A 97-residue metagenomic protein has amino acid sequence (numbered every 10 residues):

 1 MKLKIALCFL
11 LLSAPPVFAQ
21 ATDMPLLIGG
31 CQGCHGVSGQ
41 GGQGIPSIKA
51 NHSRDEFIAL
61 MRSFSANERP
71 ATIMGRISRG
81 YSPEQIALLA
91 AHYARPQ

Functional and structural regions predicted by a protein language model:
K2-C8: Sec-dependent signal peptide recognition, specifically the positively charged N-region followed immediately by
L11-I28, G41, P46, S63 (+1 more regions): Electrostatic cytochrome c docking/interface patches
Q20, L27-G30, G44, E56 (+3 more regions): Hydrophobic alpha-helical segments typical of transmembrane helices and their membrane-interface/capping positions
A21-T22, G39, H52, E68-T72 (+3 more regions): Residues at secondary-structure transition points
C31-V37, L89: The canonical Cys-X-X-Cys-His
G39-A66, G75: Gly/Gly-Pro-rich "capping" loops immediately C-terminal to redox-active cysteine motifs in periplasmic/lumenal
S78-Q97: C-terminal capping alpha-helices of c-type cytochrome domains
